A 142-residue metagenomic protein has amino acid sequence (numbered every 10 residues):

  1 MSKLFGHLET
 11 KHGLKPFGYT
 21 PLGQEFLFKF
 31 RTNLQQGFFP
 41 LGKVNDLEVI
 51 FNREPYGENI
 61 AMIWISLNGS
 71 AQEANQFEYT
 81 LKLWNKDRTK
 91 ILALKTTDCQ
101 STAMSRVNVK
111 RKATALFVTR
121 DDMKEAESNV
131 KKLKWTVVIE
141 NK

Functional and structural regions predicted by a protein language model:
S2-K142: A structural signal for beta-rich interaction modules in eukaryotic proteins
